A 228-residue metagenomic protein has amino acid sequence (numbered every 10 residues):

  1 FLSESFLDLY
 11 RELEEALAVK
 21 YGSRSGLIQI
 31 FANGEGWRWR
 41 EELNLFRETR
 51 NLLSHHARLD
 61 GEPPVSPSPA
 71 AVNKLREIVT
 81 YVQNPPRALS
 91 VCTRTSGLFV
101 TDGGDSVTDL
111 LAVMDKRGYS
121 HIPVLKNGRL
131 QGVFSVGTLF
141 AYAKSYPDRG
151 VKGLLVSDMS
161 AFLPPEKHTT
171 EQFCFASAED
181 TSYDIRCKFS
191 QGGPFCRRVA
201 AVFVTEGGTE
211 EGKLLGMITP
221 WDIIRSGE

Functional and structural regions predicted by a protein language model:
F1-A16: N-terminal secretory targeting and juxtamembrane "stalk" segments of secreted and cell-surface proteins
E12-A18, G22, S66-L98: Amphipathic, Lys/Arg-enriched alpha-helical patches that create a basic surface for binding polyanionic ligands
A18-W39: Short, charged amphipathic alpha-helical segments flanked by flexible coils
N33-P86: Charge-enriched, short contiguous segments at helix-coil
E48-A70, D115-L154: Acidic (E/D-rich), amphipathic helical modules within compact regulatory domains
E77-G97, S135-A200, T219-E228: Tandem CBS (Bateman) regulatory domains
G104-L111, R186-C187: Short amphipathic alpha-helical segments
M114-R117, I122-L139, F189, C196-D222: A glycine-centered beta-loop-beta connector
